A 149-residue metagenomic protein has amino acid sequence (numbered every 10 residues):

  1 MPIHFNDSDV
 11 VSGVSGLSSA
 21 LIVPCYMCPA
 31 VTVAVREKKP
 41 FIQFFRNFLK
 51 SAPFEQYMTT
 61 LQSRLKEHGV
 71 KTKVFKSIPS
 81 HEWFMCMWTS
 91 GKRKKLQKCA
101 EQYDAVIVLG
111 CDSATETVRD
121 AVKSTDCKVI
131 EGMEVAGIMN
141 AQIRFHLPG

Functional and structural regions predicted by a protein language model:
M1-G149: Iron-sulfur-associated redox domains of electron-transfer enzymes in respiratory and anaerobic energy metabolism
